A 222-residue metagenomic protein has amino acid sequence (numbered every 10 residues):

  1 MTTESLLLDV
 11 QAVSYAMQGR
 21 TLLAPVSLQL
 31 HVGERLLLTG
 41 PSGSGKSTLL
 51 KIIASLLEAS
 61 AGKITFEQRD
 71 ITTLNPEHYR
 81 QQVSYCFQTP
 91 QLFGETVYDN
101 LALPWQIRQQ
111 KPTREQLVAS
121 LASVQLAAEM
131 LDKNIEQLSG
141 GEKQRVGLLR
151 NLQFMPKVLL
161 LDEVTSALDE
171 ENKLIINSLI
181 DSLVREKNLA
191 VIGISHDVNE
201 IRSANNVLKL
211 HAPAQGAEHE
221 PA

Functional and structural regions predicted by a protein language model:
A54: Helix-to-loop junction immediately C-terminal to a conserved catalytic motif
G62-D70, Y79: Conserved ABC transporter NBD signature motif
P90-D99, R108: Conserved catalytic motifs of ABC-family nucleotide-binding domains
R114-M130: Conserved ABC ATPase "signature" region
N134-L138, E142: Conserved ABC ATPase signature
G147-L148: Hydrophobic anchor residue at the start of the ABC signature
L159-E163: Catalytic Walker B motif of ABC-type/P-loop ATPase nucleotide-binding domains
